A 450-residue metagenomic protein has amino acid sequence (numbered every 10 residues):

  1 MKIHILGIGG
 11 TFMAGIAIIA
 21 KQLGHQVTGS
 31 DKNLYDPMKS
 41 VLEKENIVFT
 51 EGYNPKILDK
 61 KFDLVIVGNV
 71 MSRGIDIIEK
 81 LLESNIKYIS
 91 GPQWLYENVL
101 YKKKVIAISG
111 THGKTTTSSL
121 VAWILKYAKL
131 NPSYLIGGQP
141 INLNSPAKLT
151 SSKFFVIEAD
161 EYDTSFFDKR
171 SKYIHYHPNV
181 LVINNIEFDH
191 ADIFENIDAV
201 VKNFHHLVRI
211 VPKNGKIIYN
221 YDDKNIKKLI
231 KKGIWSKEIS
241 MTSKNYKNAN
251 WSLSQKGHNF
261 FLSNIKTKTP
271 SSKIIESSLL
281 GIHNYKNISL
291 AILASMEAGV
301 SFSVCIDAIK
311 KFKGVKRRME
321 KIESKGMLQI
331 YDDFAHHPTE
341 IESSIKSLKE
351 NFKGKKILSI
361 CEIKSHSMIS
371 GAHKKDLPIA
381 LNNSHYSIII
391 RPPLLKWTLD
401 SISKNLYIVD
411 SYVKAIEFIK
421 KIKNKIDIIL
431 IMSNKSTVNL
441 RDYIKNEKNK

Functional and structural regions predicted by a protein language model:
M1-P37, V41-F49, K60-V65, E83-I86 (+5 more regions): ATP-dependent carboxylate-amine ligase
G9-F12, M71-S72, G113-K114, K224 (+1 more regions): Gly/Ser/Thr-rich loops at beta-strand to alpha-helix junctions that form or flank small-molecule/cofactor-binding
I19-H25, E43, K56-K60, N69 (+4 more regions): Phosphate-binding loop of NTP-binding sites
K32-Y35, Y53-P55, N69-R73, Q93 (+4 more regions): Short, polar loop motifs at secondary-structure junctions
T50-N54, G91-Y96, L135-G138, G233-G257 (+3 more regions): Beta-strand->loop->alpha-helix junctions that form or flank phosphate-binding loops in nucleotide-handling enzymes
G91, T116, Y221, H283-S289 (+1 more regions): A generic structural signal for residues located within well-ordered alpha-helices of large catalytic or ligand-binding
K104, S243, T267-S277, E323-L328: Glycine/charged-rich beta-loop-alpha catalytic/anionic-binding loops adjacent to active sites
W251-S272: Acidic-glycine-rich active-site phosphate/pyrophosphate-binding loop
